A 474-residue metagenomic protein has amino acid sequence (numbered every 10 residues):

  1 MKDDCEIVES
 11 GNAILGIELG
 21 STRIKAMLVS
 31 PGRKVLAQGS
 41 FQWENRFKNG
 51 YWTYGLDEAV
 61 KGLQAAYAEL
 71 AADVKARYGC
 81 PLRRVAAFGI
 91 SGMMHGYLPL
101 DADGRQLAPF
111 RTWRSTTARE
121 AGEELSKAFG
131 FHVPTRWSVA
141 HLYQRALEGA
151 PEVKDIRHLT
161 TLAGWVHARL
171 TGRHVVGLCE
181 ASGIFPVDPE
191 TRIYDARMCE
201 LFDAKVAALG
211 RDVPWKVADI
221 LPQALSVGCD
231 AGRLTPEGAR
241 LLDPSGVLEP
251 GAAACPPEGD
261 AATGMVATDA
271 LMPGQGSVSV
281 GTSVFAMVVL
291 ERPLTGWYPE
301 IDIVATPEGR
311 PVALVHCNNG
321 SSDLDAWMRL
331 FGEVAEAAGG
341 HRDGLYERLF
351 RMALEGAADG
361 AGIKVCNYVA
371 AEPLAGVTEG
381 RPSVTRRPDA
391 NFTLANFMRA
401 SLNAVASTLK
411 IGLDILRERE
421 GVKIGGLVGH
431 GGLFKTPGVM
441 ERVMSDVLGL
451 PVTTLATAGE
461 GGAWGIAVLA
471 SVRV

Functional and structural regions predicted by a protein language model:
M1-P109, E123-E124, D155, R240-L248 (+2 more regions): N-terminal glycine/serine-rich phosphate-binding loop of ATP-dependent small-molecule kinases, especially carbohydrate
K2-E9, I14-G16, R119, E123-R136 (+7 more regions): Active-site core segments that coordinate phosphate-bearing ligands/cofactors across diverse enzyme families
L36-A37, R211-C229: Core alpha/beta catalytic barrel or barrel-like domain that forms the active/cofactor pocket in diverse metabolic
K75-T112, H132-P134, H167-D188, L221-L234: Short beta-strand-loop/turn "lid" adjacent to the catalytic site in phosphate-handling enzymes
S115: Carbohydrate-associated surface elements
